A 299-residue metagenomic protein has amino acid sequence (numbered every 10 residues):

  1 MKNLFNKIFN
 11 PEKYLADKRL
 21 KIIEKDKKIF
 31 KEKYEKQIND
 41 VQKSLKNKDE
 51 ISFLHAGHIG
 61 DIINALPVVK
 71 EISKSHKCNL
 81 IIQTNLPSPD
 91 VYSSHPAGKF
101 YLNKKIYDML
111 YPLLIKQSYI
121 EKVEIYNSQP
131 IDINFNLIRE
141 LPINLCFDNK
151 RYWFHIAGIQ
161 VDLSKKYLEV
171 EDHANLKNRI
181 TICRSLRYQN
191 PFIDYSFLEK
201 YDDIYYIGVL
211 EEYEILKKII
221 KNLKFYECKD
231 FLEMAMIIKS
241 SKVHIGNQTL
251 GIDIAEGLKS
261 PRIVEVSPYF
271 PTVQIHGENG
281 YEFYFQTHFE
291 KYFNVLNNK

Functional and structural regions predicted by a protein language model:
M1-K299: Catalytic machinery of carbohydrate-active enzymes, primarily nucleotide-sugar-dependent glycosyltransferases
